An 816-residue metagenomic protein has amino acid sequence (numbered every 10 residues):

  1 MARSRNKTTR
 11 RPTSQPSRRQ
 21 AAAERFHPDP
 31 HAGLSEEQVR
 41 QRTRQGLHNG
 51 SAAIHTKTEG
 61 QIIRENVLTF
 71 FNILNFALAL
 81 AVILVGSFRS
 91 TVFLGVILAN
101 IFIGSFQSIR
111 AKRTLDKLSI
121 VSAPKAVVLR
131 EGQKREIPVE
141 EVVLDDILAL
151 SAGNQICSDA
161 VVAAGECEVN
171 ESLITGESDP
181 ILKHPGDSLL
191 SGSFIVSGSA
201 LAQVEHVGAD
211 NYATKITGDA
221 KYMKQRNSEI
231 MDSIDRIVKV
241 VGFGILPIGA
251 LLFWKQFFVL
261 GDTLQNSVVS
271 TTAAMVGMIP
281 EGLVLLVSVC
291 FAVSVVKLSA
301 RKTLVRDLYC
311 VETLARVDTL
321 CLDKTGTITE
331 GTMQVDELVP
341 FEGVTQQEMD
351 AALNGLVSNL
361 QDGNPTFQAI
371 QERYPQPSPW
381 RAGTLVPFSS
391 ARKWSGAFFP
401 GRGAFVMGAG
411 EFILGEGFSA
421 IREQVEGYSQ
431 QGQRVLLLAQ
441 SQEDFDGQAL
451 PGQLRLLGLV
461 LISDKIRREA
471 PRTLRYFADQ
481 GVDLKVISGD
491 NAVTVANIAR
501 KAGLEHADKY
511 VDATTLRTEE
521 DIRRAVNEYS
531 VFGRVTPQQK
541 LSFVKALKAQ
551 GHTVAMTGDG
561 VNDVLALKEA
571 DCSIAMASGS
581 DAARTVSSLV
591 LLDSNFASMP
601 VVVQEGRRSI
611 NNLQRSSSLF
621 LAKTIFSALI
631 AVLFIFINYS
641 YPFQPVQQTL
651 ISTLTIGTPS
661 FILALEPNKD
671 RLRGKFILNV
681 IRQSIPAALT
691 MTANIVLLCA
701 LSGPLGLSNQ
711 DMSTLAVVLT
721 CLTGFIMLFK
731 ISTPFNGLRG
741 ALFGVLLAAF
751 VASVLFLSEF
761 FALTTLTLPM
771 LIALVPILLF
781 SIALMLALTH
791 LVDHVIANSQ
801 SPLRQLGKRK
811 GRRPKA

Functional and structural regions predicted by a protein language model:
A2, K7-R19, N49-V127, K134 (+2 more regions): Transmembrane helix-loop-helix hairpins at the membrane interface
A23, A123-D235, R434-L437, L516-V526 (+1 more regions): Cytosolic catalytic regions of P-type ion-transporting ATPases
H27-G33, E37, T43-I54, I101-F102 (+3 more regions): Actuator/coupling domain of P-type ATPases
V85, R89-A123, R130, N227-L322 (+5 more regions): Hydrophobic alpha-helical transmembrane segments
I103, Q133, E205-G208, K221 (+12 more regions): Conserved beta-strand/loop elements of the cytosolic catalytic core of P-type E1-E2 ATPases, chiefly in the P-domain
L252, H506-A555, A570, A577-R739 (+1 more regions): Membrane-embedded transport module
R316-L456, I462, R475-Y476, L484-A496 (+4 more regions): Cytosolic catalytic regions of ATP/NTP-dependent phosphoryl-transfer enzymes
